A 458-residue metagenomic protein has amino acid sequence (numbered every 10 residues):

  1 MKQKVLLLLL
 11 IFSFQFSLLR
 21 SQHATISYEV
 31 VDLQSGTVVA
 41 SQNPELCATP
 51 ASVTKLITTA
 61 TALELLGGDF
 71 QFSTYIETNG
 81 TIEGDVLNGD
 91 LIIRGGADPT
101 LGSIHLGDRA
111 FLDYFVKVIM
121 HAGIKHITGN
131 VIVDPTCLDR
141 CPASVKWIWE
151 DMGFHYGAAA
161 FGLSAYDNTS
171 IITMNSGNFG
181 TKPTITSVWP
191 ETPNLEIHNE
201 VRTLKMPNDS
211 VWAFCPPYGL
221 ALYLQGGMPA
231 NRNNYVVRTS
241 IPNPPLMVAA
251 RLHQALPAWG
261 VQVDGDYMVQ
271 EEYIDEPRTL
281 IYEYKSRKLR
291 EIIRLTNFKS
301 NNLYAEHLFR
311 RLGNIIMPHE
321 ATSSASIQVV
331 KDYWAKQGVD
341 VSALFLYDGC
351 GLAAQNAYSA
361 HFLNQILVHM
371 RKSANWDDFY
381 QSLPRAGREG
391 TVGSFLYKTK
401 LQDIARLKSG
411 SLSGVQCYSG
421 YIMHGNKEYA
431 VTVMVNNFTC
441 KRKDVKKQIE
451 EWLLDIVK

Functional and structural regions predicted by a protein language model:
M1-H23: Bacterial Sec-dependent N-terminal signal peptides
L10, F14, L18, E191-T203 (+1 more regions): Short Pro/Gly-enriched beta-strand edge/turn motifs at strand-loop
Q22-Q42, M268-V269: A short, well-structured edge-of-sheet supersecondary motif
V39-S41, A110, K299, E306-K458: Small-residue-rich helix-loop
S41-T61, L65: Short active-site loop at a secondary-structure junction that contains or immediately precedes the catalytic residue(s)
Q42-A48, R238-T239, C350-A353: A short glycine/serine-rich beta->alpha loop
L65-V341: Conserved serine DD-peptidase/penicillin-binding transpeptidase domain and beta-lactam-recognizing active-site
